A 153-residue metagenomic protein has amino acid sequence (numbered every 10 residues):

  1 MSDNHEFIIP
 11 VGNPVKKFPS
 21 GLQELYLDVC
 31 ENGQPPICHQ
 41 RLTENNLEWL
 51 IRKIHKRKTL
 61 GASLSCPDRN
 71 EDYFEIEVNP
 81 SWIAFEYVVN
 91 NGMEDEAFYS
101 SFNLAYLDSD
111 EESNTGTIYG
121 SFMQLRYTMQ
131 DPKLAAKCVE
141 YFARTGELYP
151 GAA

Functional and structural regions predicted by a protein language model:
M1-H55, E77-V78, A84-A153: Acidic, proline/glycine-rich low-complexity IDRs
K58-S63: Short, hydrophobic/aromatic-rich segments at coil-to-beta transitions
C66-I83: Short, structured protein-protein interaction patches enriched in aromatics and acidic/basic residues, typified by
